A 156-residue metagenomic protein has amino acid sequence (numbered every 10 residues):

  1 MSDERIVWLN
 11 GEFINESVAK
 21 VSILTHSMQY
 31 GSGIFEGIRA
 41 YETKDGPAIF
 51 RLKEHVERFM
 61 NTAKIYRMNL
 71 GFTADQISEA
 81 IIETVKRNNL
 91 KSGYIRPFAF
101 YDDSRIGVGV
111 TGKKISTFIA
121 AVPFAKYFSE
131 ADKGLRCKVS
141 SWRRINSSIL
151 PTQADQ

Functional and structural regions predicted by a protein language model:
M1-F72, Q76-E83, I106-Q156: Helix-start/capping segments and mature chain N-termini
K86-G93: Short secondary-structure junctions
F100-R105: Short, internal active-site loops enriched in acidic
